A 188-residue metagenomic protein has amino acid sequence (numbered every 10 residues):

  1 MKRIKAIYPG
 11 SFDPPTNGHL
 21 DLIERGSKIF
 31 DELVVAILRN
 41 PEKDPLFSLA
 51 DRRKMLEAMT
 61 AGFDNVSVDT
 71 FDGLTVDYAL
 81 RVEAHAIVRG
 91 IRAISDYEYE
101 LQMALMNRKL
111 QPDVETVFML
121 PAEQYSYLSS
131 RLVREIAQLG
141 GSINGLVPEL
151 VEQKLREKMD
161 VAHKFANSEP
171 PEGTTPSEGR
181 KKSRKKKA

Functional and structural regions predicted by a protein language model:
M1-A188: Nucleotidyltransferase catalytic core that binds NTPs
